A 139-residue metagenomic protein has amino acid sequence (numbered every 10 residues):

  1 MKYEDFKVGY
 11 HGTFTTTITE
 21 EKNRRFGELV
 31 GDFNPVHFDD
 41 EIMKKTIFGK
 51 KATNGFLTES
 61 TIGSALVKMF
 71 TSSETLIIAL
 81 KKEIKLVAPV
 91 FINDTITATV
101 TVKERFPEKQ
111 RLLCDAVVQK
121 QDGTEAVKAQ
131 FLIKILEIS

Functional and structural regions predicted by a protein language model:
M1-T53: Catalytic strand-loop segment that frames the active site of acyl-thioester-processing enzymes
M1-V8, L86-S139: HotDog/MaoC-like acyl-thioester-processing domains
T46-K50, S60-T99: Hydrophobic beta-strand-centered segment that forms part of the acyl-chain substrate-binding groove
